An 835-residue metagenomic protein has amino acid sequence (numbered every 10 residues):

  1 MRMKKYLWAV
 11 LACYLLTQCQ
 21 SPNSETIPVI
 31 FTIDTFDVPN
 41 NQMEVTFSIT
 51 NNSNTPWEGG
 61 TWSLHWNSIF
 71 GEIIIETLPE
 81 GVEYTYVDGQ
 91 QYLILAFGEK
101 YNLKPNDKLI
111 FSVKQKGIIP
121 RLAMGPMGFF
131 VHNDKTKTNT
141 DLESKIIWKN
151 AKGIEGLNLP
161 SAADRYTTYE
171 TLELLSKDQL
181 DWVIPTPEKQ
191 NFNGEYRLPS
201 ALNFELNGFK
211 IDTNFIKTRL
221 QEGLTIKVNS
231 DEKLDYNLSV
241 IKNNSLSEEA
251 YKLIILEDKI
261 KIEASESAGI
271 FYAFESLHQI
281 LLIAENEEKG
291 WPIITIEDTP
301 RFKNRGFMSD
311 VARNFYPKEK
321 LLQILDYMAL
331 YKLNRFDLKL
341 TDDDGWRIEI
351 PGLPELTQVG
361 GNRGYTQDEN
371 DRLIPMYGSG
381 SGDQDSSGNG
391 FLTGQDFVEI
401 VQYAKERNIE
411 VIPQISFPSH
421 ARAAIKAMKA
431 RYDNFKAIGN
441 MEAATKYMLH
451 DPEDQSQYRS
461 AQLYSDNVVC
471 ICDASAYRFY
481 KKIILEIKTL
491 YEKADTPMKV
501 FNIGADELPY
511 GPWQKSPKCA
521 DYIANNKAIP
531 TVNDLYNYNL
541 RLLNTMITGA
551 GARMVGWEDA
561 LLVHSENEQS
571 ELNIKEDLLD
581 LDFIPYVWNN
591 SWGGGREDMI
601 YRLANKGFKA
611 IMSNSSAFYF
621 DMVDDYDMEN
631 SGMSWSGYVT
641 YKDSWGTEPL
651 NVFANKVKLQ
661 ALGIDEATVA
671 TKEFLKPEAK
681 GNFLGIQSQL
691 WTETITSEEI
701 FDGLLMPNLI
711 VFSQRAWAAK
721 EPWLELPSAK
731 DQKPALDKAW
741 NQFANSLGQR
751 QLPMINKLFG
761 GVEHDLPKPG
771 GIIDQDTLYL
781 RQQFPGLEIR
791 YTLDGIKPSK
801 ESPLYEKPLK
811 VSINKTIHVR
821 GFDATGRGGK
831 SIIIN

Functional and structural regions predicted by a protein language model:
P22-N23, G125-A268, Y272-P300, G556-H564 (+1 more regions): Acidic, contiguous N-terminal accessory segments
P22-N41: Low-complexity, acidic Ser/Thr/Pro/Gly-rich terminal tails and inter-domain linkers that flank the onset of structured
D37, N54-V87, G128-F130: Short acidic, flexible loop segments centered on an aromatic residue
S48-P56, I471-D473: Asparagine-centered strand-capping/turn motif at beta-strand->loop junctions
I255-N502, Q687: Feature activates predominantly on carbohydrate-active enzymes
S460-F583, N589-G595, I600-R602: Active-site neighborhood of glycoside hydrolase catalytic domains
M554-G771: Flexible, acidic glycine-rich loops studded with aromatic residues
K730-N835: Short, compositionally stereotyped local motifs that mark structural "simplifiers"
